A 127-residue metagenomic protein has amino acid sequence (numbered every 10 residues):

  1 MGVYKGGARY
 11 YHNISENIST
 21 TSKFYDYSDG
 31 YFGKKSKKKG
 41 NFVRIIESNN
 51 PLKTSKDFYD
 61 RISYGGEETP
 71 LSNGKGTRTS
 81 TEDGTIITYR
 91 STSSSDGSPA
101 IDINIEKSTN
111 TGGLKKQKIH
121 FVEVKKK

Functional and structural regions predicted by a protein language model:
M1-G65, T69-L71, I103-T109, G113-K127: Low-complexity, glycine/serine/proline-rich disordered segments that function as export/translocation leaders
S63-I87: A cross-family detector of function-defining hotspots
G76, G97-N104: Histidine-centered divalent-metal-coordination microenvironment in nucleic-acid enzymes
R78, E82-T92, D102, T111-G113 (+1 more regions): Long, contiguous binding/interaction regions
S93-D96, K107-S108: Solvent-exposed loop/turn segments at secondary-structure junctions within structured extracellular/periplasmic domains
